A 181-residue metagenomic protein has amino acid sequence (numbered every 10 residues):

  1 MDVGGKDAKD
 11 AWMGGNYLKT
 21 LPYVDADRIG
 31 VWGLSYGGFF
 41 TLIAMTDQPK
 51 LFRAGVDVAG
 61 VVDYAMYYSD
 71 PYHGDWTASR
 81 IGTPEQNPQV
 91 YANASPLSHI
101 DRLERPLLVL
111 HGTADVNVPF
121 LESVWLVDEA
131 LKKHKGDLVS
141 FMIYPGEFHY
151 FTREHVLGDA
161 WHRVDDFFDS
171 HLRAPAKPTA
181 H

Functional and structural regions predicted by a protein language model:
M1-H181: Active-site-proximal cap/loop segments of hydrolase catalytic domains
